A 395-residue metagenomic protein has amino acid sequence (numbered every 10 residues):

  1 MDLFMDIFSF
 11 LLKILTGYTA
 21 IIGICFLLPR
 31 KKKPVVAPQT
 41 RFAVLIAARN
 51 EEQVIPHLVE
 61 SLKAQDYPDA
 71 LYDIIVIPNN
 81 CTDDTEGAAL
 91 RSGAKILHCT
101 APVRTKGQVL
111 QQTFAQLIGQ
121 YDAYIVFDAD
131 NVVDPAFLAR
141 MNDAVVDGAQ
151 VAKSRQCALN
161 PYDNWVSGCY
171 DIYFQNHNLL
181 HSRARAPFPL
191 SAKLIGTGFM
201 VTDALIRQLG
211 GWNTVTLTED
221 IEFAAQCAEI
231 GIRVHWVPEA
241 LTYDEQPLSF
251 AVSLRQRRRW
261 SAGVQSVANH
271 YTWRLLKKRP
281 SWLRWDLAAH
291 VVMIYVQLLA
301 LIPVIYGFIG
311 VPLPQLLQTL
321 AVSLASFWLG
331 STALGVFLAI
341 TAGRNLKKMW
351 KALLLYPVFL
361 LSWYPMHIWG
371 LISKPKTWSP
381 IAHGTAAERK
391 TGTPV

Functional and structural regions predicted by a protein language model:
M1-E60: N-proximal low-complexity "stem/linker" segments adjacent to membrane-targeting elements
I24, P34-V36, M293-K374: Membrane-embedded multi-pass helical conduit in multi-pass membrane proteins, especially envelope-biosynthetic
T40-A43, D73, E222: Cell-envelope/extracellular polymer assembly enzymes that use nucleotide-activated donors
V54-P56, T82-L90, A136: Acidic helix N-cap motif at the loop->helix transition within catalytic regions of sugar-transfer enzymes
E60-L71: Short, acidic, metal-binding catalytic loop of nucleotide-sugar glycosyltransferases
P78-E86, A101-P102, V132: A conserved acidic beta->alpha catalytic loop
H98, V103-V109, T113, Y121 (+4 more regions): Long helical/loop segments within the catalytic core of UDP-sugar-dependent glycosyltransferases, especially the large
Q120-V132: Short beta-strand-to-loop acidic/aromatic patch adjacent to the donor-nucleotide binding site
